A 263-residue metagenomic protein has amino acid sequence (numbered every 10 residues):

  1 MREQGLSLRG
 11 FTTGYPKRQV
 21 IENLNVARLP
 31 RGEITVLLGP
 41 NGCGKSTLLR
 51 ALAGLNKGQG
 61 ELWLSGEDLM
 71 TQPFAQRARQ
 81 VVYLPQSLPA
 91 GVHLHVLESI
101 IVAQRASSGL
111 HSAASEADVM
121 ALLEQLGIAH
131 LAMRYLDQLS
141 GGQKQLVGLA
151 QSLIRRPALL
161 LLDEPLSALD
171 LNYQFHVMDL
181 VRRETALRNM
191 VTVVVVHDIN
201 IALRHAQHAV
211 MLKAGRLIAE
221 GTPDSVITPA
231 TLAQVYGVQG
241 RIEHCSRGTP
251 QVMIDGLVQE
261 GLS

Functional and structural regions predicted by a protein language model:
M1-R31, T71-P73, G91: A short, flexible loop at the N-terminus of ABC-type nucleotide-binding domains that lies
L38-P40: The feature captures the beta-strand-to-loop junction immediately N-terminal to the Walker
A53: Helix-to-loop junction immediately C-terminal to a conserved catalytic motif
G60-D68: Conserved ABC transporter NBD signature motif
A114-L131: Conserved ABC ATPase "signature" region
Y135-L139, Q143: Conserved ABC ATPase signature
I154-A158: A short, proline-enriched helix->beta-strand linker immediately N-terminal to the Walker B motif in ABC-type P-loop
L160-E164: Catalytic Walker B motif of ABC-type/P-loop ATPase nucleotide-binding domains
